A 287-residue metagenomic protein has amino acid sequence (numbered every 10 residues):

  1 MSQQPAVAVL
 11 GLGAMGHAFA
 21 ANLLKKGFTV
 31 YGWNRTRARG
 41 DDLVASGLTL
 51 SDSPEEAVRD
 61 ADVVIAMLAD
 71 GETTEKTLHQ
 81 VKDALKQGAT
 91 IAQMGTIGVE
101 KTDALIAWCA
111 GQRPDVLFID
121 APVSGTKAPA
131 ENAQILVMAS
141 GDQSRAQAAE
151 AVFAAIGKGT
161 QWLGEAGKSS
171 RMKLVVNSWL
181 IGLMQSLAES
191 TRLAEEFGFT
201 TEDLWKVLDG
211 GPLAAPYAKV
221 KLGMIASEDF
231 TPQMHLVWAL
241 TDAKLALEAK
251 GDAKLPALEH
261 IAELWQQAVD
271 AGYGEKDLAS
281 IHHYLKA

Functional and structural regions predicted by a protein language model:
M1-A66, K127, Q161: NAD(P)+-binding Rossmann beta1-loop-alpha1 motif at the extreme N-terminus of oxidoreductases
G11, T200-D209, E259-A262: Beta-strand segments within the central parallel beta-sheet cores of soluble alpha/beta enzyme folds
F19-L23, R39, L105, V152 (+1 more regions): Hydrophobic residues within alpha-helices that form the first helical element adjacent to the glycine-rich loop
P54-L117: Rossmann-fold NAD(P) dinucleotide-binding segment
T96-N177: Rossmann-fold dinucleotide-binding core
N132-A139, Q161, E165-F197, L208-V220 (+1 more regions): Active-site-proximal catalytic alpha-helix in oxidoreductases
A214-D277, A287: Interdomain hinge/lid region at the active-site interface of Rossmann-like NAD(P)-dependent oxidoreductases
